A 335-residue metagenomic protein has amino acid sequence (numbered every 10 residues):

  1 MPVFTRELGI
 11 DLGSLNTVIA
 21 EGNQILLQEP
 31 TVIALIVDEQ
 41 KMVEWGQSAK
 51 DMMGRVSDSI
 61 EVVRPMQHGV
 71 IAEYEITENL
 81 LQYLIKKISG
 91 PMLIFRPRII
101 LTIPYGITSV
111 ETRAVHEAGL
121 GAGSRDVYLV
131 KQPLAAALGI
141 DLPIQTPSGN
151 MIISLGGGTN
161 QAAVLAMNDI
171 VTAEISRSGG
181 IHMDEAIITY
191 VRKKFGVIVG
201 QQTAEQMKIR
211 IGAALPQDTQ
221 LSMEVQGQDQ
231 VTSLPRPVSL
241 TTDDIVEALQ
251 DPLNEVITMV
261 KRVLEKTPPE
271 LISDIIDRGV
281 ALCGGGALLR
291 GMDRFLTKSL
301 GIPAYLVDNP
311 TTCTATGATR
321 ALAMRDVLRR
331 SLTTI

Functional and structural regions predicted by a protein language model:
M1-L155, A163-A281, A287-I335: Nucleotide/phosphate-binding catalytic cleft detector across ATP-hydrolyzing and phosphate-transferring enzymes
